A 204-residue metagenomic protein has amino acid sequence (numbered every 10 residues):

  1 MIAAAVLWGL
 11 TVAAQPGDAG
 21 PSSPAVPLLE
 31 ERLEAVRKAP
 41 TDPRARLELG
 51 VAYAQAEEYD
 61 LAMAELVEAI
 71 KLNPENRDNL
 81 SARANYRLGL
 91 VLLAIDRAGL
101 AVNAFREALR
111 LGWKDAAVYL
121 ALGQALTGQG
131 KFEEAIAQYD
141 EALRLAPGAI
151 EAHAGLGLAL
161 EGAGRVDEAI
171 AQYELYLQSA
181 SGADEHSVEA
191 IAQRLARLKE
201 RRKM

Functional and structural regions predicted by a protein language model:
S23-V26, G162, E168-M204: Terminal, low-structured helical/coil segments at or just beyond the last alpha-helical repeat
